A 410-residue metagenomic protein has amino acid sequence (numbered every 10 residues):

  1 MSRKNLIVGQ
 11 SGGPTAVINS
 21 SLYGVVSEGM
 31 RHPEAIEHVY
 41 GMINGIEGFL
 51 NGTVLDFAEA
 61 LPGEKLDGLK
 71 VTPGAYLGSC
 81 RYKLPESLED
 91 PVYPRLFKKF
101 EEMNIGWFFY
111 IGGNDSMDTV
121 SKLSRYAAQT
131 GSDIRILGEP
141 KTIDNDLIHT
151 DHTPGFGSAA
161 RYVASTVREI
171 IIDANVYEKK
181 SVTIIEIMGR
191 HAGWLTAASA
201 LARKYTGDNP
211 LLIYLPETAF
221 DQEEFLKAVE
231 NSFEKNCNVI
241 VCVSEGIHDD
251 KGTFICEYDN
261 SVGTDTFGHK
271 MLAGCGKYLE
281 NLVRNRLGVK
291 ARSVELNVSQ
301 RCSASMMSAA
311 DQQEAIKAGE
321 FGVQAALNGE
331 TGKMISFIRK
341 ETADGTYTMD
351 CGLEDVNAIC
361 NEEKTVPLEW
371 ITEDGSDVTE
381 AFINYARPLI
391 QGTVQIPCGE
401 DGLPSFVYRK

Functional and structural regions predicted by a protein language model:
M1-V54: N-terminal phosphate-binding or glycine-rich loops at protein starts, especially the Walker A/P-loop of NTPases
G9-Q10, G41-I43, L69, G78 (+6 more regions): Short beta-strand segments
T15-V25, F49-L50, P85, D90-P94 (+6 more regions): Short glycine/serine/threonine-rich phosphate/pyrophosphate-binding segments that cradle anionic phosphate groups
N44-E47, K141-N145, I187-A192, P216-Q222 (+3 more regions): Glycine-rich beta-alpha junction loops
G52-G106, D115, P154-F156, R168: Glycine-rich oxoanion-binding loops at beta->alpha junctions
K99, W107-G112, D118-D133, T153-R292: Accessory alpha-helical/coil subdomains and C-terminal extensions that flank or cap enzyme catalytic cores
C256-K410: C-terminal non-catalytic interaction/assembly regions of soluble proteins
